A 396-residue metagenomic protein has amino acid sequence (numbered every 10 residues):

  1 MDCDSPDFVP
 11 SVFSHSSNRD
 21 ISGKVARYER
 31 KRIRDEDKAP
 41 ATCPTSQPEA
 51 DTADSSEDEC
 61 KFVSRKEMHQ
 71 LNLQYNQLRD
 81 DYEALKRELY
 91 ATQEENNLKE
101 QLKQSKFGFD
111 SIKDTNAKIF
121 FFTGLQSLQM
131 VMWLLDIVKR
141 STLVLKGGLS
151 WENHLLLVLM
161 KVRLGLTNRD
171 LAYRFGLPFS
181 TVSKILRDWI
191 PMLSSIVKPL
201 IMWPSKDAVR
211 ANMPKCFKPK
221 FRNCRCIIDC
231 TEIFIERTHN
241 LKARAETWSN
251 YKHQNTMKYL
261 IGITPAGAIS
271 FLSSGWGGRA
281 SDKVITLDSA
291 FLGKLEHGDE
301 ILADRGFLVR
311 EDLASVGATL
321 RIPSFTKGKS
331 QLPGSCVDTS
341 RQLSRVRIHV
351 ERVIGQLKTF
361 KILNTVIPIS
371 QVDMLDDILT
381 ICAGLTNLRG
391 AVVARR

Functional and structural regions predicted by a protein language model:
M1: Cys/His-rich Zn2+-coordinating "finger/knuckle" modules used by eukaryotic regulatory proteins
D4-L149, A394-R395: Charged, often Cys/His-bearing segments associated with DNA-binding zinc-finger transcription factors
S150-H154, T167-R396: Short, well-ordered secondary-structure "scaffold" segments embedded in the functional core of diverse domains
M160-K161: Short helix-to-turn junction characteristic of helix-turn-helix DNA-binding domains, especially the helix
L164: Flexible coil/turn residues that form the inter-helical turn or adjacent wing/linker of helix-turn-helix
